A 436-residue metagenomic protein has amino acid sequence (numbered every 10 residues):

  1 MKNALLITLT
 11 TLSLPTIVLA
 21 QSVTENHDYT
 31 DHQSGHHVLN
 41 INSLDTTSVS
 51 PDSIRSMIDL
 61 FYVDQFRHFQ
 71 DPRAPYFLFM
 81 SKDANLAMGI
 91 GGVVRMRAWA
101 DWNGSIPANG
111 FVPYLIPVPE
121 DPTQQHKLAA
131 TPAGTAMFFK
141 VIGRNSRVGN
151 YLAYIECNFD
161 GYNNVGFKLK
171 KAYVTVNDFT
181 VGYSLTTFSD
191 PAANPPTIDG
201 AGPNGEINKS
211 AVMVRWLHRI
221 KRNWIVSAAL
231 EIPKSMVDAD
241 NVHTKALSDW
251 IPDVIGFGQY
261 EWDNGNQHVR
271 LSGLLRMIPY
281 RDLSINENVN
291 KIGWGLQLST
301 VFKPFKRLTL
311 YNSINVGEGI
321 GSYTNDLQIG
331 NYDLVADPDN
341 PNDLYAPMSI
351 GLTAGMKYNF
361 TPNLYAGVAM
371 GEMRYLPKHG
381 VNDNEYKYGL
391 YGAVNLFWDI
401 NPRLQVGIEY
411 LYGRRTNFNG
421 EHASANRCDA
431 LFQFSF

Functional and structural regions predicted by a protein language model:
L19-W102: N-terminal periplasmic/intermembrane-space "pro-region" immediately following the signal or transit peptide
S81-G110, P122-S235, I255, Q259-D263 (+2 more regions): Outer membrane beta-barrel
L86, L128-T135, G166-K170, T175 (+6 more regions): Residues that define the transmembrane beta-barrel architecture of outer-membrane proteins
M88-M96, Y151-I155, F179-V181, V226-A228 (+7 more regions): Transmembrane beta-strands of outer-membrane beta-barrel proteins
G104-N109, N164-L169, A192-D199, V237-A246 (+6 more regions): Outer-membrane beta-barrel translocator domains and adjoining extracellular loop/strand segments of Gram-negative
N150-G161, L230-I232, S272-M277, Y365-K378 (+1 more regions): Transmembrane beta-strand segments that form the barrel wall of outer-membrane beta-barrel proteins
Y260-G380, Y386: Detector for outer-membrane/organellar transmembrane beta-barrel domains, recognizing the amphipathic beta-strand
W398-I400, A423-F436: Outer-membrane beta-barrel "beta-signal"
